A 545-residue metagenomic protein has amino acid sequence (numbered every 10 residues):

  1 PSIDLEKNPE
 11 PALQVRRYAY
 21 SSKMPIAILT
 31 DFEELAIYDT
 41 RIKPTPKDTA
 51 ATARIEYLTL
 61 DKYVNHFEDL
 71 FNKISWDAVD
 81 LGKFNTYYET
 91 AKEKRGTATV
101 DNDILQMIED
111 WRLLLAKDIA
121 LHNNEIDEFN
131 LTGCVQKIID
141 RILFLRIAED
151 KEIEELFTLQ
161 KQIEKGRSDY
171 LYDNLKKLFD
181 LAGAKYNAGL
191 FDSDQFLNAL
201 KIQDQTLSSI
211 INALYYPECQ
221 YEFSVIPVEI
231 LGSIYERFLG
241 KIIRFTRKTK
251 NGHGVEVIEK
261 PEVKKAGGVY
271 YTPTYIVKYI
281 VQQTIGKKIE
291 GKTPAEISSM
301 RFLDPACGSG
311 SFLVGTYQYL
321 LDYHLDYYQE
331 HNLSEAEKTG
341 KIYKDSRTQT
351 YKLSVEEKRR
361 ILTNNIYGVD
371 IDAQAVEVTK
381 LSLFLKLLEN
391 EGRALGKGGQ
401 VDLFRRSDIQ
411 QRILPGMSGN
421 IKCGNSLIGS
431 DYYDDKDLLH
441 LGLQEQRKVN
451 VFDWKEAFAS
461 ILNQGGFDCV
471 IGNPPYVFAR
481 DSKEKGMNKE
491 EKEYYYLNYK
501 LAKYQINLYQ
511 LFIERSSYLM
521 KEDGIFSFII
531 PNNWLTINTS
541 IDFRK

Functional and structural regions predicted by a protein language model:
P1-I26, E34-N65, L70, K83-Y87 (+1 more regions): A short, conserved, highly charged catalytic patch centered on acidic carboxylates
P1-I3, V100-L114, S334-K352: Acidic/polar, low-complexity linker and loop regions
S2-K7, P25-I26, P44, A91-R95 (+6 more regions): Short, polar/flexible loop-turn hinges at active-site or ligand-entry regions and domain interfaces
K7-P11, A19-Y20, V135, I139 (+2 more regions): Short, glycine/acidic-rich beta->alpha junctions
V15, T158, Y221, T246-R544: SAM-dependent methyltransferase catalytic region
P25, R237, K241, K386-E389: Conserved, well-folded catalytic cores of nucleic-acid-processing and energy-transducing macromolecular machines
E33, E68-L321, N365-V378, G424-S430 (+4 more regions): Preference for the N-terminal adenyl/adenosyl cofactor-binding alpha/beta module
